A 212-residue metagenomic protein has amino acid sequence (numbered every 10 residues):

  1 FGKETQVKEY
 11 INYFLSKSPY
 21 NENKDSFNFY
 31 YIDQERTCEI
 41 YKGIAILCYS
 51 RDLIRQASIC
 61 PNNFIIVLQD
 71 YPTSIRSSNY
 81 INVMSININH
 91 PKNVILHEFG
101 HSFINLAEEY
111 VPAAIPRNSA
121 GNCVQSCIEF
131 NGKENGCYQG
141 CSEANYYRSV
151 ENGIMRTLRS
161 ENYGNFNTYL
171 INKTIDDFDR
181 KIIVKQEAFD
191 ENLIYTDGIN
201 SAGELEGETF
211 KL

Functional and structural regions predicted by a protein language model:
F1, I32-E35, V67-P72, L106-A107 (+1 more regions): Active-site-proximal beta-strand/loop segments in catalytic clefts of secreted hydrolases
F1-K3, R76-L96: Short pre-active-site segment immediately N-terminal to the catalytic Zn-binding motif
F1-N62: Propeptide-to-catalytic entry region of secreted or membrane-anchored zinc metalloproteases
Y10-N21, S102, L106, T174-D177: Structured segments of extracytoplasmic/periplasmic soluble domains in secreted or envelope-associated proteins
N21-K24, A57-N62, I75-S77, Q139 (+1 more regions): Extracellular/periplasmic catalytic domains that process cell-envelope and extracellular macromolecules
N93-E109: Active-site recognition of the HExxH zinc-binding catalytic motif
Y110-L212: Replace "(M1/M4/M9/M12/WLM)" with "(e.g., M1/M4/M8/M9/M12/M26/WLM)" and add "not limited to" to clarify scope
